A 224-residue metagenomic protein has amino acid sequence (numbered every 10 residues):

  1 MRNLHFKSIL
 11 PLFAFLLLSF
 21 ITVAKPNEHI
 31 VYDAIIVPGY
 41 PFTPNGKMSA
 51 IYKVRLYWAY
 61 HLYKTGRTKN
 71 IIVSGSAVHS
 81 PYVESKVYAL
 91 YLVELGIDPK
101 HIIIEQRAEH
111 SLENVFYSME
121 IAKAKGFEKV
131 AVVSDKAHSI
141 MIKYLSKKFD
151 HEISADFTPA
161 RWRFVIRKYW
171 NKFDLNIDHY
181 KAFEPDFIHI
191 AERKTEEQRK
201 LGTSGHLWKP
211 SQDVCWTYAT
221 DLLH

Functional and structural regions predicted by a protein language model:
M1-L10: Bacterial N-terminal signal peptides that target proteins for export
A14-T22: Hydrophobic h-region of N-terminal signal peptides that target proteins for export in Gram-negative bacteria
K25-A182, T217-H224: A structural signal for short, hydrophobic/glycine-enriched beta-strand patches
N171-H224: Glycine-rich flexible loop motifs, especially short His-Gly-Gly/GGXG/HXGH segments used as catalytic or interaction
